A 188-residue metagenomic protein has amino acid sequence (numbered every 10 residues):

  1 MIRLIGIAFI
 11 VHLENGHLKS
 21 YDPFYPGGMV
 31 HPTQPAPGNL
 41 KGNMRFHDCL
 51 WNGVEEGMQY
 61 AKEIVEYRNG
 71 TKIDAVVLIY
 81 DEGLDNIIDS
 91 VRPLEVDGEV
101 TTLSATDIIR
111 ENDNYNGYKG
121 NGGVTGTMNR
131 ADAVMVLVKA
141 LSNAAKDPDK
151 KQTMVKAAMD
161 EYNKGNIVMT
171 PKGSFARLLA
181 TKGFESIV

Functional and structural regions predicted by a protein language model:
M1-V188: Non-catalytic, solvent-exposed segments at the cell envelope interface
